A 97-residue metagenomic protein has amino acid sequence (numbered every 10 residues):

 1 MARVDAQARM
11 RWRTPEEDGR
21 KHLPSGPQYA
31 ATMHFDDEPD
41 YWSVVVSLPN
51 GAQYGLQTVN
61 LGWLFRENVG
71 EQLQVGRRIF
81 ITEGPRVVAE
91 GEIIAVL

Functional and structural regions predicted by a protein language model:
M1-L97: C-terminal effector/interaction modules appended to NTPase cores
